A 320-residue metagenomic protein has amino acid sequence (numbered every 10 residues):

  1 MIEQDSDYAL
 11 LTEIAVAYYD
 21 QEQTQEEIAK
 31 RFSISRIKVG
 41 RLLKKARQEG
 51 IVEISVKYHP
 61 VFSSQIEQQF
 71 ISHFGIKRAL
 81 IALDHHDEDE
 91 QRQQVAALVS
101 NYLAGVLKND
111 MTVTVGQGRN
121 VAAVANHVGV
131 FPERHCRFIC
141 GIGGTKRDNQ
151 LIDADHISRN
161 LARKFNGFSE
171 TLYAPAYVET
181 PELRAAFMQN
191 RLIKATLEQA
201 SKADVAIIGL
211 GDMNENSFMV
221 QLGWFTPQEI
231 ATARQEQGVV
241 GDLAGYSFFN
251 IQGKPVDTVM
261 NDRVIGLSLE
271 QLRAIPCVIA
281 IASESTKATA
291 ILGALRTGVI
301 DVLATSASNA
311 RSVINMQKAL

Functional and structural regions predicted by a protein language model:
I2-A15, Y19-I28, S33, K38 (+3 more regions): Conserved phosphate- and dinucleotide-binding cores of soluble alpha/beta proteins, encompassing both enzyme active
Q4, K44-T112, N126-H135, K146-L151 (+2 more regions): HTH-adjacent hinge/linker in prokaryotic transcriptional regulators
E26, Q94-M111, R119-A122, D204 (+2 more regions): N-terminal glycine-rich phosphate/adenylate-binding segment common to multiple enzyme folds
I81-D84, G141, L172-A174: Conserved beta-strand termini and adjacent loop/short-helix elements that scaffold enzyme active sites in alpha/beta
D84-H85, M111-Q117, S247-T258: Acidic/glycine-enriched edge-of-secondary-structure segments
V115, F138-C140, T171, A280: Structural beta-sheet core signal
V115-N120, A307: Glycine-rich beta-strand-to-loop/alpha-helix junction loops that act as flexible
N120-E133, F218-I230: Short Gly/Thr/Asp-enriched flexible loops that form oxyanion-binding sites at enzyme active sites
